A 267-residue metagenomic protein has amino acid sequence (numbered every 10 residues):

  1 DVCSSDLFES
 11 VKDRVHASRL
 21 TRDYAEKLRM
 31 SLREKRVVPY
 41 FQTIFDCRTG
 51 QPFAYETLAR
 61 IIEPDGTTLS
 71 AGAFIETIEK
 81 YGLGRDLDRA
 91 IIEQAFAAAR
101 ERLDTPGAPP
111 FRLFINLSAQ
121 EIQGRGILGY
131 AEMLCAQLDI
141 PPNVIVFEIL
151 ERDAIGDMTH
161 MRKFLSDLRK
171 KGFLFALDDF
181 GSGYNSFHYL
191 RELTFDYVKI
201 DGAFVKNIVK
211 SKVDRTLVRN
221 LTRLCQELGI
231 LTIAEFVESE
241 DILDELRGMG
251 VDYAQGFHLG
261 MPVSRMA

Functional and structural regions predicted by a protein language model:
V2-S4: Short, small-residue-biased leader/transition segments that mark boundaries at the very start of proteins
D6-V38, T77-G84, E121, L128 (+2 more regions): C-di-GMP signaling machinery
E9, D13-H16, C47-Q51, I61-P64 (+3 more regions): EAL-family c-di-GMP phosphodiesterase catalytic domain
M30, E34, D46, P64-D65 (+4 more regions): Nucleotide second-messenger and two-component phosphorelay signaling modules
Y40-E76, A95: A short, well-structured catalytic beta-strand-centered motif of the EAL phosphodiesterase domain for c-di-GMP
T49-F53, L83-H160, F236: Catalytic core of bacterial c-di-GMP phosphodiesterases, primarily the EAL and HD-GYP domains, capturing alpha-helical
G72-E76, R85, S166: Conserved long alpha-helical elements within nucleotide-processing catalytic cores of c-di-GMP signaling and class III
T77-I78, I91-A99, Y130-A131, F164 (+3 more regions): Structural preference for long, well-ordered alpha-helical segments in enzyme cores
